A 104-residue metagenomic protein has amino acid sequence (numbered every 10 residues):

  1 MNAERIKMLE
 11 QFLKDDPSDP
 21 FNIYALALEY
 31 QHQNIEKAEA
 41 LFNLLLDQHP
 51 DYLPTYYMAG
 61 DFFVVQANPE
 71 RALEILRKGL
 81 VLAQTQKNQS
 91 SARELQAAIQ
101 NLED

Functional and structural regions predicted by a protein language model:
N2, P69-N88, Q100: TPR/TPR-like (Sel1-like) alpha-helical repeat modules
Q11-K14, N43-D47, V81: Conserved structural position within tetratricopeptide repeats
A25-L26, A59, I99: Structural register within alpha-helical repeat arrays
E29-Y30, F63, A83, E103: Residue at a conserved register position within TPR or TPR-like alpha-solenoid repeats
H32-Q33, Q66, Q86: Structural motif corresponding to the intra-repeat A-B loop/turn of tetratricopeptide repeats
